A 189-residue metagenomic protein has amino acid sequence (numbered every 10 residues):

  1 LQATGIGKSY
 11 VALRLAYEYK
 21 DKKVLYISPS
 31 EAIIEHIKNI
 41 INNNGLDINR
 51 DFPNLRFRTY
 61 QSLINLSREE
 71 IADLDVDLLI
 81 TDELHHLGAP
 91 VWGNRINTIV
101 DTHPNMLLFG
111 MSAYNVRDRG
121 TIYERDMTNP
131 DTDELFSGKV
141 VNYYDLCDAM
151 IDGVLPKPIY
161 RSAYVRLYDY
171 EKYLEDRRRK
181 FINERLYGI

Functional and structural regions predicted by a protein language model:
L1-L15: Walker A/P-loop
L13-D21, N39, N43, N94-D101: Short, well-ordered alpha-helices that flank and scaffold nucleotide-derived cofactor binding pockets
K23-S30: Conserved RecA-like ASCE P-loop NTPase motor core of nucleic-acid helicases/translocases
S30, T59-S62, M111-N115: A short beta-strand-to-loop transition that corresponds to the Sensor-1 phosphate-sensing loop of AAA+ P-loop ATPases
I34-D75: Inter-Walker segment of RecA-like/P-loop motor cores
I34-I37, N65-L66, G88-A89, V116-I122 (+1 more regions): Switch/connector loops and helix/strand junctions flanking conserved nucleotide-binding motifs in nucleotide-processing
I71-R117: SF2 helicase catalytic motif II
G120-I189: Interdomain helical connector at the RecA1-RecA2 junction of SF1/SF2 helicase-like NTPases
